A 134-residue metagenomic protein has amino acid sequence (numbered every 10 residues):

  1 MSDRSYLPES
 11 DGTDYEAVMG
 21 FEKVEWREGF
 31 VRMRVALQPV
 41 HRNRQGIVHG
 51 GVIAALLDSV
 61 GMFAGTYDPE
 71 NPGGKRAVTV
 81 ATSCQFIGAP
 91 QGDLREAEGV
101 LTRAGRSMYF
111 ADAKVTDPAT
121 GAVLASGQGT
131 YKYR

Functional and structural regions predicted by a protein language model:
M1-R134: Terminal targeting signals and extreme-terminal segments of soluble enzymes
